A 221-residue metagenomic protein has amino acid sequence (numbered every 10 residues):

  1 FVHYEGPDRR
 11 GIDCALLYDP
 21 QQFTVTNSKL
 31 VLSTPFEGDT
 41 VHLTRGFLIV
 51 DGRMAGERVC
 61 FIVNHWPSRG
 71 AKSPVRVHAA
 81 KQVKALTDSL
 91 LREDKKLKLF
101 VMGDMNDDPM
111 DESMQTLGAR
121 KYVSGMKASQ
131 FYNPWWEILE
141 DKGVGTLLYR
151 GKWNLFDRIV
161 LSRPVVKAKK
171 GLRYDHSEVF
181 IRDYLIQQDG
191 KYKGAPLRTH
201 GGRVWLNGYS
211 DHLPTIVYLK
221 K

Functional and structural regions predicted by a protein language model:
F1-R58, W66: Structured beta-strand-rich core segments of catalytic domains in phosphoester-bond hydrolases
V2-P7, L17-P20, L30, I62-P67 (+4 more regions): Active-site-proximal beta-strand/loop segments in catalytic clefts of secreted hydrolases
V2-Y4, F36-G38, W66-R76, V101-M102 (+2 more regions): Second-shell loop/turn segments in exported
P7-R10, T40-L43, K72-A80, Y149-W153 (+1 more regions): Solvent-exposed, acidic/flexible segments
G11-D13, T44-L48, E57, A79 (+3 more regions): Residues that flank catalytic or metal-binding motifs in active/ligand-binding sites
N27-L30, I62, S73-P74, D111-Q115 (+1 more regions): Short, solvent-exposed loop/turn and secondary-structure capping segments
H42, S89-L99, D107-K221: Metal-dependent phosphoester-hydrolase catalytic domains
S73-K95: A long, amphipathic alpha-helix that forms part of the scaffold/cap immediately adjacent to metal-dependent active
